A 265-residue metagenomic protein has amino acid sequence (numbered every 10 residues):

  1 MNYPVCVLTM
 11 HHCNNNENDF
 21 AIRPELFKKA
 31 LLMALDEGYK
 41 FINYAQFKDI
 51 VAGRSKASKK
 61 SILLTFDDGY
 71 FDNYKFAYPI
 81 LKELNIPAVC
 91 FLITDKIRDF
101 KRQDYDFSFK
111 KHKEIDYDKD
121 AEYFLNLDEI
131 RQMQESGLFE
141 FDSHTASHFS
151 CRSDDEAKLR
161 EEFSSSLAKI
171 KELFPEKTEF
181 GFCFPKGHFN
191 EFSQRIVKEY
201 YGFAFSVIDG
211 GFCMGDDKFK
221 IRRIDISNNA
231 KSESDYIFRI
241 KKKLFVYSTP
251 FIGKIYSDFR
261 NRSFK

Functional and structural regions predicted by a protein language model:
M1-T65, F71-D72, F76, D155-K265: C-terminal active-site subregion of NodB/CE4 polysaccharide deacetylases
Y3, L8-N14, K60-I62, K82-H188 (+1 more regions): Metal-dependent polysaccharide deacetylase catalytic core of the NodB/CE4 family, i.e., the active-site-bearing domain
Y70-F71, S147: Short, glycine/acidic-enriched loop or turn micro-motifs at the edges of active sites
